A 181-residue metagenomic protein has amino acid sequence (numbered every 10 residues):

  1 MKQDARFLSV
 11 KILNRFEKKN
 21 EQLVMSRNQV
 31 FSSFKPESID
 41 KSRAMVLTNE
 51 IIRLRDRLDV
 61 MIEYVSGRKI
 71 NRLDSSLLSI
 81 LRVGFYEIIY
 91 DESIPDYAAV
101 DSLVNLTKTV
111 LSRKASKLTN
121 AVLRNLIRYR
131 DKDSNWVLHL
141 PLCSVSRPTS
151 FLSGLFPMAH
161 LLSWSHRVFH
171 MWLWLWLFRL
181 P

Functional and structural regions predicted by a protein language model:
M1-P181: Class I Rossmann-like S-adenosyl-L-methionine
